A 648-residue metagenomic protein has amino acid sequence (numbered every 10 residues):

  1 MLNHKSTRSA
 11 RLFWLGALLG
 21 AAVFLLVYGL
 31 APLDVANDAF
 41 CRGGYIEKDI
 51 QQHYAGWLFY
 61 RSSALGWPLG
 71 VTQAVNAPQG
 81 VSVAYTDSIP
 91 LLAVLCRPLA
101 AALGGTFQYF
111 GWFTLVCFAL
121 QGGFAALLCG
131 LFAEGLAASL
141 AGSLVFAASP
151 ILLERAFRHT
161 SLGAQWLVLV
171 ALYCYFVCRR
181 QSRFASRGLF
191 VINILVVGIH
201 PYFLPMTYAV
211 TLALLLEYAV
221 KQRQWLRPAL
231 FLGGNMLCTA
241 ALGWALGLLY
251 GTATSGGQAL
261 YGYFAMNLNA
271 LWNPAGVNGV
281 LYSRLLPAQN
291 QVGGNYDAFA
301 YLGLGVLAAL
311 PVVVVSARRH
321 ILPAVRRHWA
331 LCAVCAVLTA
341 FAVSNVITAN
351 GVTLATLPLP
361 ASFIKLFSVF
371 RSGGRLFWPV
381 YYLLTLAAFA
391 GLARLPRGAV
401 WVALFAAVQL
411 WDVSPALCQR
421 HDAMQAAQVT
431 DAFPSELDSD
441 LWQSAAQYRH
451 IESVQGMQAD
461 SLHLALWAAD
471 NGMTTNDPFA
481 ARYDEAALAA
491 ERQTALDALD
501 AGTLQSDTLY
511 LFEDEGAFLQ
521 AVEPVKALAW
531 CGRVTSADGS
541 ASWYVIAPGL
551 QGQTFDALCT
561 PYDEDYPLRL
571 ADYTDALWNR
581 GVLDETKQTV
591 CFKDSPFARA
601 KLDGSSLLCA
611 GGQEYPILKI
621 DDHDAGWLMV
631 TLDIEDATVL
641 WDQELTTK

Functional and structural regions predicted by a protein language model:
M1-D38, R227-M236, I321-C335: Start-transfer (signal-anchor) and selected internal transmembrane alpha helices of multi-pass inner/ER membrane
F24-L120, P150, H159, G163 (+1 more regions): Membrane-interface coil-to-helix junctions
V27-L33, L140-R158, L242-T252, L268-S283 (+2 more regions): Membrane-interface helix-loop junctions at the exits of transmembrane helices
E47-K48, C238, L242-S316: Periplasmic/ER-lumenal interhelical loops and adjacent helix-loop junctions in multi-pass membrane proteins
A84-I89, Q108-F118, V145-L172, G198-M206 (+2 more regions): Membrane-interface micro-motifs in multi-pass membrane enzymes
L115, A119-L131, A137-R179, A185-Y218 (+2 more regions): Membrane-embedded helix bundles of polyisoprenyl
Q222-L230, P311-L354: Membrane-interface helix-loop-helix junctions at transmembrane boundaries of multi-pass membrane enzymes, predominantly
G233-L237, C332-A336, L386, L392-R420: Signature aromatic-anchored transmembrane alpha helix within multi-pass, membrane-resident enzymes that catalyze glycan
